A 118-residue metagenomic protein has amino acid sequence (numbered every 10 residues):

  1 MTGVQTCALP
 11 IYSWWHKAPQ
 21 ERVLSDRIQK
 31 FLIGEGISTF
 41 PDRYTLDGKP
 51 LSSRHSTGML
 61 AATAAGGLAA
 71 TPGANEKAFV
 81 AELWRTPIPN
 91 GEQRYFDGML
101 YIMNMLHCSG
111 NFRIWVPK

Functional and structural regions predicted by a protein language model:
T2-L9: Short, small-residue-biased leader/transition segments that mark boundaries at the very start of proteins
P10-L24: Extracellular glycoside hydrolase catalytic/binding regions
Q20-K118: CBM-like carbohydrate-recognition segments
